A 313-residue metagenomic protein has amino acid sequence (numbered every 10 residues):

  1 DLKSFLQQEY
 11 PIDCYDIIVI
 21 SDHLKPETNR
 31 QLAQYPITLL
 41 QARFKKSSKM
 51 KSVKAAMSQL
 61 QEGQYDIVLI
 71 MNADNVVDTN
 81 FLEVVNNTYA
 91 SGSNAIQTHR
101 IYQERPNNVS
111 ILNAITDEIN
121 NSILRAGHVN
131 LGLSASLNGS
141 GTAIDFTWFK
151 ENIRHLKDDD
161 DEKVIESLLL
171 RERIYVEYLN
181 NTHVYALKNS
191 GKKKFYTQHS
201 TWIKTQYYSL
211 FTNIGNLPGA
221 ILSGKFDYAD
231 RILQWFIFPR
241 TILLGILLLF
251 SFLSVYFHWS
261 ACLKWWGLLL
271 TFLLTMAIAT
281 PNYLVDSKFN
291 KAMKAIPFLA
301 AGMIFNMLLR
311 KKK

Functional and structural regions predicted by a protein language model:
K3-C14: Short, acidic, metal-binding catalytic loop of nucleotide-sugar glycosyltransferases
S21-N29, F44-K46, V76: A conserved acidic beta->alpha catalytic loop
Q41-S52, E62, T79-N80, V84-D158 (+3 more regions): Long helical/loop segments within the catalytic core of UDP-sugar-dependent glycosyltransferases, especially the large
K54-I67: Active-site nucleotide-sugar/metal-binding loop of Leloir-type enzymes
Q64-V76: Short beta-strand-to-loop acidic/aromatic patch adjacent to the donor-nucleotide binding site
L131-G132, S190-M276, T280-P297: Basic/Trp-rich segment in TM-proximal cytosolic loops or flexible interdomain/linker regions
D159-I165: Acidic donor-binding loop at a coil-to-helix junction in glycosyltransferase catalytic cores that engages
E166-Y185: Catalytic donor-sugar/metal-binding loop of nucleotide-sugar-dependent glycosyltransferases
